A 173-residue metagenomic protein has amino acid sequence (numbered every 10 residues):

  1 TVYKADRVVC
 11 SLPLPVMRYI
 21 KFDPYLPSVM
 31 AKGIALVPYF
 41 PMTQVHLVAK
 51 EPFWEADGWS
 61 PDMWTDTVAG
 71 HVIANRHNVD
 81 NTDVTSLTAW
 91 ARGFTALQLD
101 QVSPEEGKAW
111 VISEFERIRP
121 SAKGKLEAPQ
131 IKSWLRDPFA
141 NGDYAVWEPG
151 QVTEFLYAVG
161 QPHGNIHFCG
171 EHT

Functional and structural regions predicted by a protein language model:
T1: A conserved short coil-to-beta-strand element within the FAD-binding core of flavoproteins
A5-D6, G164: Short coil/turn segments at beta-strand junctions that form active-site/ligand-binding loops
D6-V29, T43-H46: Flavin (primarily FAD) binding-site architecture
S11, I20, P41, E55-T173: Conserved flavin/dinucleotide-binding core of flavoenzymes
V16-R18, F22, G33, K50 (+2 more regions): Glycine-rich, flexible loop/turn motifs
V29-G58: Central beta-strand plus flanking loop segment that forms part of the substrate or channel wall within the catalytic
